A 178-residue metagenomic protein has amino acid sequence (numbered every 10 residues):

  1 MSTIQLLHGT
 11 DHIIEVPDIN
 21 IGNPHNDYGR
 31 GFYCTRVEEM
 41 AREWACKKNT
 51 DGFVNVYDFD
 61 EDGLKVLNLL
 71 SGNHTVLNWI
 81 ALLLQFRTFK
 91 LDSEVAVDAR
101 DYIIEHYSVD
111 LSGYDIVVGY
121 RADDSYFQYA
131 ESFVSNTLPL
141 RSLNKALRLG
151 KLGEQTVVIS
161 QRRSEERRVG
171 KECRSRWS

Functional and structural regions predicted by a protein language model:
M1-D27: ADP-ribose/NAD+-binding catalytic cleft of ART/PARP-like enzymes
S2, K47-F53, D60-R168: Conserved NAD+-utilizing ADP-ribose enzyme module
I4, G31, V54: Extracellular structured ligand-interaction cores
H8, V56-D58: Short, well-ordered beta-strand micro-motif
N23-K48: Extended catalytic/binding region for NAD+/ADP-ribose chemistry, centered on the ART fold
E166, G170-S178: Positively charged, low-complexity/disordered segments
